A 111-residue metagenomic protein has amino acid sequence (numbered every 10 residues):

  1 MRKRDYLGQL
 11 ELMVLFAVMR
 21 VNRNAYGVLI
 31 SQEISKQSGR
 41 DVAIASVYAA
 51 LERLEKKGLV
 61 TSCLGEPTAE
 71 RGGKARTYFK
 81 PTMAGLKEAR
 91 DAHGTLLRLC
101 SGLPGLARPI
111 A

Functional and structural regions predicted by a protein language model:
R2-L7, F79: Basic, short loop/linker segments at the boundary and entry of helix-turn-helix/winged-helix-like folds
K3-R4, G58-L59, I110: Short, contiguous hydrophobic alpha-helices characteristic of membrane insertion segments
D5-S46: N-terminal helix-turn-helix DNA-binding core of bacterial DNA-binding proteins
L15, Y78-K80: Short aromatic/hydrophobic contact patches that present stacked aromatics for nucleic-acid/ligand binding
V47-L54: Basic amphipathic alpha-helical segments that dock to polyanions
K57-G72: Beta-hairpin "wing" of winged helix-turn-helix
A75: Exposed loop/turn and edge beta-strand positions of beta-sandwich/beta-sheet ligand-binding modules
A84-A111: Amphipathic alpha-helical dimerization/coiled-coil segments that flank or bridge DNA-binding/regulatory modules
